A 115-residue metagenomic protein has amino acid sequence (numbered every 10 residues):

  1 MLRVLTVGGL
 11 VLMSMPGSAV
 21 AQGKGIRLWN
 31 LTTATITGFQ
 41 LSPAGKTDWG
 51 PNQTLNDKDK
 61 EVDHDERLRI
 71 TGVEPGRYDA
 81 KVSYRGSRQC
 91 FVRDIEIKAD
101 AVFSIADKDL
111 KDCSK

Functional and structural regions predicted by a protein language model:
V4-M15: Sec-dependent N-terminal signal peptides
G17-A21: Sec/Tat signal peptide C-region and signal peptidase I cleavage site
Q22-I26, E66: Structural beta-strand segments of beta-rich domains
L28-T33: Asparagine-centered strand-capping/turn motif at beta-strand->loop junctions
A34-G38: Short acidic/proline- and small/hydrophobic-mixed sequence motifs that coincide with surface turns and coil-to-beta
W49-E74: Intrinsically disordered, low-complexity Pro/Gly/Ser/Thr-rich segments with frequent PxxP/GP/PP motifs and embedded
Y78-A80: A short tyrosine-centered beta-strand micro-motif
S83-C113: Structured interaction patches on ligand/partner-binding surfaces of diverse proteins
